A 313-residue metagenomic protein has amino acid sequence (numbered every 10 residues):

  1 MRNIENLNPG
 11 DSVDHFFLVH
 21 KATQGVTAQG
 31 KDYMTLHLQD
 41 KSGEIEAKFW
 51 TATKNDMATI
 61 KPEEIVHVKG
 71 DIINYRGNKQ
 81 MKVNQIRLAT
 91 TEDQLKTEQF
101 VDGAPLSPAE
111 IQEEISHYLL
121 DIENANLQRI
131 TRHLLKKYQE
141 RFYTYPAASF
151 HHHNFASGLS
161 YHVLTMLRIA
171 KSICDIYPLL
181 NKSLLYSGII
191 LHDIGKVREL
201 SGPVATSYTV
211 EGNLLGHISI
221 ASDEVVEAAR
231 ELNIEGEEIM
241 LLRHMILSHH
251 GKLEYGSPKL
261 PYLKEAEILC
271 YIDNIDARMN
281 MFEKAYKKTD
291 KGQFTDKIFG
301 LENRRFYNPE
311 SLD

Functional and structural regions predicted by a protein language model:
M1-V13: OB-fold nucleic-acid-binding modules
F17, E63, M166, D273: Divalent metal-coordination and catalytic microenvironments
A22-D32, I45-E46, A52-E98: OB-fold single-stranded nucleic acid-binding module
T35-D40: Short, acidic/hydrophobic/Gly-rich beta-strand patch recurrent on exposed beta strands that often constitutes part
E92-L214, K252: Acidic/His-rich, divalent-metal-binding segments that scaffold phosphate/diphosphate chemistry
F150-H152, Y161, S172-T289: Divalent metal-dependent catalytic cores for phosphoryl transfer on phosphate-bearing substrates
C270, T295-E302, E310-D313: N-terminal intrinsically disordered, cationic/polar leader segments that include organellar targeting peptides
